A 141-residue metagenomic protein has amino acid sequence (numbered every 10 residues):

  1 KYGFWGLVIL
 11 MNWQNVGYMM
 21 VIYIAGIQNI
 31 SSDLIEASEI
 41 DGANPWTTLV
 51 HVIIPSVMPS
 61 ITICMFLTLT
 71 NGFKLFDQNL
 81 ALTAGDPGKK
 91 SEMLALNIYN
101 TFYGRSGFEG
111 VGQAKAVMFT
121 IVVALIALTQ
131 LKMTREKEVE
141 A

Functional and structural regions predicted by a protein language model:
K1-M19: Loop-to-helix entry region at the N-terminal start of transmembrane alpha-helices in multi-pass membrane transporters
G3-I9, E92-L128: Hydrophobic alpha-helical transmembrane segments of polytopic membrane proteins
I9, I27, I54, T62 (+2 more regions): Hydrophobic residues within alpha-helical transmembrane segments of multi-pass solute transporters/permease subunits
Y18, N29-I30, K74, N79 (+2 more regions): Membrane-interfacial segments
V21-I61, V139-A141: Intracellular coupling helices
I24-S32, E109-A141: C-terminal transmembrane helix and the adjacent membrane-cytosol boundary/short C-terminal tail of inner/organellar
P59, I63, L75, V122-A127: Alpha-helical transmembrane segments of multipass membrane proteins
L67-S106: Glycine-rich helix-loop "coupling/hinge" segments at transmembrane-helix boundaries in multipass transporters
